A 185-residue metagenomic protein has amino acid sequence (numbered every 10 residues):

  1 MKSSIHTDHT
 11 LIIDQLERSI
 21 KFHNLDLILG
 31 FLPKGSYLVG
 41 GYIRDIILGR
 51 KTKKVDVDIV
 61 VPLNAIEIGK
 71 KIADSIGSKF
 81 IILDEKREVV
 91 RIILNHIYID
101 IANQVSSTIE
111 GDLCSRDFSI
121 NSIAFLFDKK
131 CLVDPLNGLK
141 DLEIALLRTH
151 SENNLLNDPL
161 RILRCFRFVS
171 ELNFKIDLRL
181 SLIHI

Functional and structural regions predicted by a protein language model:
M1-I183: Catalytic cores of the polymerase beta-like nucleotidyltransferase superfamily and closely associated nucleotide
